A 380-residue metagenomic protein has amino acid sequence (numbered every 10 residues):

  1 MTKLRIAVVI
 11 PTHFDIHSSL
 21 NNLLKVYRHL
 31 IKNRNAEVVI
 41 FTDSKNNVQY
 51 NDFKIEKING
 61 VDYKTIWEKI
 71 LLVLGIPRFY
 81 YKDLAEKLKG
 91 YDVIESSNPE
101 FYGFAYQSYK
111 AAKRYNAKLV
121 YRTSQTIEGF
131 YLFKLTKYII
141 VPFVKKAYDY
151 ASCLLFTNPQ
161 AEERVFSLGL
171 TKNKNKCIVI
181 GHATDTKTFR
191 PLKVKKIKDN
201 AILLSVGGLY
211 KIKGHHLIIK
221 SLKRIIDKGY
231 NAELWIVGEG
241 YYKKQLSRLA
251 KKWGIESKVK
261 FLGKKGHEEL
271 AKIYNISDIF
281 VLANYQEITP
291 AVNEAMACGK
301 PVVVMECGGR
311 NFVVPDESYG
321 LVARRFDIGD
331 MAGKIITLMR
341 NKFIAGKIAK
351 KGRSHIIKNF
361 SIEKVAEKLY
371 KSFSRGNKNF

Functional and structural regions predicted by a protein language model:
M1-N51: N-terminal subdomain of nucleotide-sugar transferases
A7-V9, K195-K213, I219-L222, W235: Conserved donor-binding/catalytic core segment of Leloir-type glycosyltransferases
N21, K118, T126-A147, T186: Nucleotide-sugar donor phosphate/pyrophosphate-binding loop at the beta->alpha transition of glycosyltransferases
S44-N46, D149-K176, T184-T186: A short, active-site helix/loop in glycosyltransferases that binds the activated sugar's phosphate group
K264-K265, K272-S277: Short alpha-helical donor nucleotide-sugar binding micro-motif in glycosyltransferases
N275-E287, K300: Acidic donor-binding loop of glycosyltransferase active sites
P301-M305: Short hydrophobic beta-strand element within catalytic cores of glycosyltransferases and related nucleotide-activated
D316-I328, T337-F343: Conserved acidic donor-binding segment of nucleotide-sugar-dependent glycosyltransferases
